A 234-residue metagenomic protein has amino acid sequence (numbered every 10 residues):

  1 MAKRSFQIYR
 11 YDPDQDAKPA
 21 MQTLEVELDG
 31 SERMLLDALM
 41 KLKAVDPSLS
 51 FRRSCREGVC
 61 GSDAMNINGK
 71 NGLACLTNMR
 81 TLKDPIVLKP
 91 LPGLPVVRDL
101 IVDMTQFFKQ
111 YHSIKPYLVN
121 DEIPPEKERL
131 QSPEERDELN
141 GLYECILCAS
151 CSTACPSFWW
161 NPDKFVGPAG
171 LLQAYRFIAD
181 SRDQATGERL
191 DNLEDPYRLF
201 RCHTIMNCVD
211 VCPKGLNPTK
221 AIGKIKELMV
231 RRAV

Functional and structural regions predicted by a protein language model:
A2-L24: Eukaryote-biased recognition of intrinsically disordered, low-complexity regulatory segments
Q22-R33: Short, contiguous acidic and Ser/Thr-rich linear segments
E27, N66-K70: Short strand-turn-strand beta-turns centered on an Asx-Gly dipeptide
E32-D46, K89-V234: Ferredoxin-type iron-sulfur electron-transfer modules in oxidoreductases and energy-metabolism complexes
D46-R52: Active-site phosphate-binding and catalytic loops of NTP-dependent enzymes
C55-A64: Short, structured protein-protein interaction patches enriched in aromatics and acidic/basic residues, typified by
N78-M79: A generic structural motif
